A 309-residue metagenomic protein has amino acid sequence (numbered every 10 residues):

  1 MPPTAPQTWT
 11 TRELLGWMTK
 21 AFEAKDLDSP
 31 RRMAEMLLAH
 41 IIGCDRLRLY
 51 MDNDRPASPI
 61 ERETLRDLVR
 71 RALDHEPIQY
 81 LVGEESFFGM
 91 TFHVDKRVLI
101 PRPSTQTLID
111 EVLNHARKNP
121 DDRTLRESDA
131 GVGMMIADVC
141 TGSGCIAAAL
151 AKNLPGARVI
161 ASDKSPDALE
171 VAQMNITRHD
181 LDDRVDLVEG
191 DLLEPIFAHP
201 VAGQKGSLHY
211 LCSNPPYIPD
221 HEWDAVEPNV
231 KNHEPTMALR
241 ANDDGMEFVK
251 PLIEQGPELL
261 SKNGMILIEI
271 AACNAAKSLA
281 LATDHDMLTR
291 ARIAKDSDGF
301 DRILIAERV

Functional and structural regions predicted by a protein language model:
M1-I42, A57: Non-catalytic accessory regions of SAM-dependent methyltransferases
P2, M36-H115: Conserved AdoMet
F22, A116, I176, G256 (+1 more regions): Conserved hydrophobic residues forming the short capping helix/wall of the S-adenosyl-L-methionine
L37, H75, T105, I146 (+5 more regions): Residue-level signal for inorganic ion chemistry
V82, E189-G190, K295: Short loop/edge segments at beta-strand edges and connector loops that shape dinucleotide/nucleotide cofactor-binding
Q106-A225: Conserved SAM/SAH cofactor-binding pocket of Class I
Y217-F248: Mobile active-site "lid"/loop adjacent to the S-adenosyl-L-methionine
D243-E307: Conserved Class I SAM-dependent methyltransferase catalytic core
